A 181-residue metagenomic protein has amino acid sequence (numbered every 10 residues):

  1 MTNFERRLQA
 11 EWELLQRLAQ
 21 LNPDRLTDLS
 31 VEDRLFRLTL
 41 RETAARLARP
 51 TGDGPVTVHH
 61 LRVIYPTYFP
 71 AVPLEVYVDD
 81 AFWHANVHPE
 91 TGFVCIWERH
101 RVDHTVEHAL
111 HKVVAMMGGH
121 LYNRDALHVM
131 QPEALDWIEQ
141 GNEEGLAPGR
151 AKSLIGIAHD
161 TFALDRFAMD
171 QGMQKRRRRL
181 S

Functional and structural regions predicted by a protein language model:
M1-V58, T67-S181: UBC/E2-like fold recognition across ubiquitin and ubiquitin-like conjugation systems, capturing catalytically active
